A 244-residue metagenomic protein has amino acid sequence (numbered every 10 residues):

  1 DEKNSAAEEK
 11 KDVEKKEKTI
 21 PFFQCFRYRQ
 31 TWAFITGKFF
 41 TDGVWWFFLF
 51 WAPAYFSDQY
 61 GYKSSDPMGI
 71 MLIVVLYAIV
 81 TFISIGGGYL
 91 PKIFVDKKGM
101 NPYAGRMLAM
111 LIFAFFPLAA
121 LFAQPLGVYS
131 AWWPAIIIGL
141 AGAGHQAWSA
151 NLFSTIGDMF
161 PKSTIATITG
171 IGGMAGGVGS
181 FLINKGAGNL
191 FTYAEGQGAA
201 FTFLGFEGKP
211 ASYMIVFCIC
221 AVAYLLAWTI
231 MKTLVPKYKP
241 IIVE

Functional and structural regions predicted by a protein language model:
D1-K16, D96, L234-E244: Intrinsic disorder in cytosolic terminal tails and internal cytosolic loops of multi-pass membrane transporters
F23-G88, A141, H145-S149, F153 (+1 more regions): Extracytoplasmic gate region of multi-pass secondary transporters
G61-I79, G105-L108, W132-I136, T167-G170 (+1 more regions): Loop-to-transmembrane helix entry
D66, P102-L108, N189-V222: A membrane-interface helix-boundary motif in multi-pass transporters
S84-P102, F191-T192: Helix-to-loop junctions at the C-terminal end of transmembrane segments in multipass secondary transporters
Y103-L152: C-terminal transmembrane helical hairpin of 12-TM major facilitator-type secondary transporters
L118-G127, Y213-E244: Multi-pass alpha-helical transporter architecture, strongest for 12-TM Major Facilitator/SLC carriers used
G157-G196: A late C-terminal transmembrane helix in Major Facilitator Superfamily
